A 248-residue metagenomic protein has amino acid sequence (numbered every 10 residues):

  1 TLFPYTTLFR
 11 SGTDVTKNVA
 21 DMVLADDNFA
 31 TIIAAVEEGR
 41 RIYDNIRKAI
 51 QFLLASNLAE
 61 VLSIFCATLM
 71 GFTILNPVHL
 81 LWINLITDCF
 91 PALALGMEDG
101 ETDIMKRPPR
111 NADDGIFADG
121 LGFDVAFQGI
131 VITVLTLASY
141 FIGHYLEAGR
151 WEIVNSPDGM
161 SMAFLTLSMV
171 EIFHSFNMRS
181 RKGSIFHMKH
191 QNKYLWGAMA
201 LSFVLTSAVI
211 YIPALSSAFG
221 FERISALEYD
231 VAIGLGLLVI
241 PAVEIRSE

Functional and structural regions predicted by a protein language model:
T1-L8: Short, small-residue-biased leader/transition segments that mark boundaries at the very start of proteins
F3, M70-G71, G220-R223: Glycine-centered secondary-structure boundary/capping sites
S11-K182: Membrane-embedded transport module
G96, L165-E248: C-terminal transmembrane module of polytopic membrane proteins
